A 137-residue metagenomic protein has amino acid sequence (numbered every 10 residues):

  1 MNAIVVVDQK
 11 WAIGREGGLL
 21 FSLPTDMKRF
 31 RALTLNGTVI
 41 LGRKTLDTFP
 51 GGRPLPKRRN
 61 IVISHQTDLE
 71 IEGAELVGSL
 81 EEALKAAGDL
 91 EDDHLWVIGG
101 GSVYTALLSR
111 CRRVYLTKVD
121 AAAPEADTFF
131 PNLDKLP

Functional and structural regions predicted by a protein language model:
M1-P137: Enzymes that bind and transform nitrogen-containing heteroaromatic metabolites
